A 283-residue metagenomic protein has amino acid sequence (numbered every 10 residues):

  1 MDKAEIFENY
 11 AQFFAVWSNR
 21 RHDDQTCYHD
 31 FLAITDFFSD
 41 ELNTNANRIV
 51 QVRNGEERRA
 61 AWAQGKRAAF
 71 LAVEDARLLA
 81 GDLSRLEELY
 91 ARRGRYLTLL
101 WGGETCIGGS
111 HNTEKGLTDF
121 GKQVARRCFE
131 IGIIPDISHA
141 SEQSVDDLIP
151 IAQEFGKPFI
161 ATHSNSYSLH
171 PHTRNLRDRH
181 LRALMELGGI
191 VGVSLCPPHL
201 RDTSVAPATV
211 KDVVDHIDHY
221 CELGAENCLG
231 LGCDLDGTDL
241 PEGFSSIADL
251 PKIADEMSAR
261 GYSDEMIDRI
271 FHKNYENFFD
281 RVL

Functional and structural regions predicted by a protein language model:
M1-L99, T105-K115, K122, E154 (+2 more regions): N-terminal hydrophobic targeting/anchoring segments and the immediately downstream early-domain regions of hydrolases
W17, G102, A140, S164: Short, ordered loop/turn segments at secondary-structure junctions
D36-L42, C128, I160-T162: A generic short-segment signal for beta-strand/edge and adjacent turn/coil regions
E114-I149, A161-H163: Loop-centered beta-sheet repeat module
E142-Q143, N165-S168, P197-L200: Short, catalytically relevant binding-site loops at active-site mouths
D146-P150, F155-N165, F244, K252-I253: A short alpha/beta connector and helix-capping loop motif
